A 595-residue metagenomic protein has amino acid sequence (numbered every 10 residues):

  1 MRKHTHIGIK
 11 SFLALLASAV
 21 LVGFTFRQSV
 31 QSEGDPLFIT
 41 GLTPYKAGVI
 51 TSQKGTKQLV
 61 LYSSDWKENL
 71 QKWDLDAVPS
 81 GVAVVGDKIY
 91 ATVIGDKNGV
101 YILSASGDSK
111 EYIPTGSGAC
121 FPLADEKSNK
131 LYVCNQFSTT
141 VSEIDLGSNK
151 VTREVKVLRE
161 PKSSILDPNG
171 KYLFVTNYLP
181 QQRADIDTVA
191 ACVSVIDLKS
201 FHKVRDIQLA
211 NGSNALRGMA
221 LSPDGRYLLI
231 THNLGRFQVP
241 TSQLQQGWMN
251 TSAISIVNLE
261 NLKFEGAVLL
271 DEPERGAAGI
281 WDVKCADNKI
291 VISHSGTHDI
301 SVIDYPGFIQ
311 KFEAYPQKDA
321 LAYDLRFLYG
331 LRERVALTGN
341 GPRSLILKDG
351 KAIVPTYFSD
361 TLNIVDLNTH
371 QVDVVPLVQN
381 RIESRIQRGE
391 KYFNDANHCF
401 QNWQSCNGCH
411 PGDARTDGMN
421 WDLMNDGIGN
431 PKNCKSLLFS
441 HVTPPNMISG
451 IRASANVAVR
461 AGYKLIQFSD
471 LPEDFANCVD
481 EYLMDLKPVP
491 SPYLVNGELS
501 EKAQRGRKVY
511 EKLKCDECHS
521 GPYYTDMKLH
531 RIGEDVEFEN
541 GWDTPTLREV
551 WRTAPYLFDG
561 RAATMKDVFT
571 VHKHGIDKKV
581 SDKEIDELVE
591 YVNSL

Functional and structural regions predicted by a protein language model:
Q28-S32, E68-W73, D108-I113, K150-V155 (+4 more regions): A short beta-strand motif characteristic of beta-propeller blades
Q31-K57, A77-G81, A278-W281: Beta-strand-rich domains and repeat architectures in extracellular enzymes and scaffolds, especially beta-propellers
F38, V78, D96, G118 (+9 more regions): Beta-rich catalytic cores
G41, F201, R205, L216-Q246 (+2 more regions): Periplasmic c-type cytochrome electron-transfer domains
T43-K46, V84-G86, D125-S128, P168-N169 (+3 more regions): Residue-level detector of Asp-centered blade-edge/turn motifs that repeat once per structural unit in beta-propeller
T51, A91, V133, V175-T176 (+3 more regions): Residue position within the beta-strands of beta-propeller blades
K54-G55, I94-K97, Q136-F137, R183-A190 (+3 more regions): Short, solvent-exposed loop/turn segments at conserved positions within beta-propeller repeat blades
S63-K67, S104-D108, D145-N149, D197-F201 (+3 more regions): Short loop/turn segments that connect beta-strands within beta-propeller blades
